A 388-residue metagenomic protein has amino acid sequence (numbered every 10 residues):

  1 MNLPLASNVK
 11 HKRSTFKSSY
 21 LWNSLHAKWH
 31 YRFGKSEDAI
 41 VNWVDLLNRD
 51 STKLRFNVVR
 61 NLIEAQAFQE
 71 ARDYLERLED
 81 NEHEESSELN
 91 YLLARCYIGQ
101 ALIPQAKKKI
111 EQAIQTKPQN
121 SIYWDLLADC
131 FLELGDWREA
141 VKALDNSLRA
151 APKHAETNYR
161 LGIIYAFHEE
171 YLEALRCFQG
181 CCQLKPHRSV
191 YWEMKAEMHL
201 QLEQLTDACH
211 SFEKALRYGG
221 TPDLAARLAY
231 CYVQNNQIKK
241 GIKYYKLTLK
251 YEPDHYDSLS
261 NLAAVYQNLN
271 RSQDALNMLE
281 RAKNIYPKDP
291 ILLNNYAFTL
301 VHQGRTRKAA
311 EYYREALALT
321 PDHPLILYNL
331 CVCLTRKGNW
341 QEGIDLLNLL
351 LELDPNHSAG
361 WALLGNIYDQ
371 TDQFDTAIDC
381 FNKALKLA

Functional and structural regions predicted by a protein language model:
K12, W43-L46, L78, Q112-A113 (+8 more regions): Canonical positions in the second alpha-helix
K17, R49-S51, H83-E84, P118 (+7 more regions): Short coil turns that delineate tetratricopeptide repeat
L21, K53, E88, I122 (+7 more regions): Start-of-helix register in tetratricopeptide repeats
Y31, I63, I98, L132 (+12 more regions): Position-specific recognition of the canonical hydrophobic site in helix A of tetratricopeptide repeat
